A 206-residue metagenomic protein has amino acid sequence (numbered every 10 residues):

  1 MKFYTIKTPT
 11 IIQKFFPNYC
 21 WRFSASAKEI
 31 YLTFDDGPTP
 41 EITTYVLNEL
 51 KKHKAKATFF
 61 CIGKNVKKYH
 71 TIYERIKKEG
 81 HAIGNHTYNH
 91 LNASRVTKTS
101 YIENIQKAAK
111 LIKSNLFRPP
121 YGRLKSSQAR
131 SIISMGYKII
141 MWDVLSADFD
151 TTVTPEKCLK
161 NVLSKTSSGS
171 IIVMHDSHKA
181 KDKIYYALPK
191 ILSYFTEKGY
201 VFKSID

Functional and structural regions predicted by a protein language model:
M1-T33, P38-K54, K68-T71, P189-Y194 (+1 more regions): N-terminal pre-catalytic segment of deacetylase/amide-hydrolase enzymes
E29-I30, P40, E49-A180: Metal-dependent polysaccharide deacetylase catalytic core of the NodB/CE4 family, i.e., the active-site-bearing domain
L163, S167-K179, K183-D206: Catalytic grooves of carbohydrate-active enzymes
